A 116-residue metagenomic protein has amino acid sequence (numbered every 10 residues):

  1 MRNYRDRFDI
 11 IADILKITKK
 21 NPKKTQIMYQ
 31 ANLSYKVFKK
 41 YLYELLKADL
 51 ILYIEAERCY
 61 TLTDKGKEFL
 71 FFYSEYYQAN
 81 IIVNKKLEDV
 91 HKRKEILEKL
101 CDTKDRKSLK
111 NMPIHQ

Functional and structural regions predicted by a protein language model:
M1-A12: Short alpha-helical segments that sit at the start of domains
D6, K19-K20: Helix-turn-helix/winged-helix DNA-binding modules
I11-K16, L70: Hydrophobic residues on short alpha-helical segments
N21-Q30: Short acidic, hydrophobic short linear motifs in intrinsically disordered regions
N32-K47: Short amphipathic alpha-helical interaction segments
L46-E55: A short, conserved structural fragment
R58-E75: Basic, amphipathic "hinge/linker" alpha-helix immediately C-terminal to the N-terminal HTH DNA-binding motif
E75-Q116: Amphipathic alpha-helical dimerization/coiled-coil segments that flank or bridge DNA-binding/regulatory modules
